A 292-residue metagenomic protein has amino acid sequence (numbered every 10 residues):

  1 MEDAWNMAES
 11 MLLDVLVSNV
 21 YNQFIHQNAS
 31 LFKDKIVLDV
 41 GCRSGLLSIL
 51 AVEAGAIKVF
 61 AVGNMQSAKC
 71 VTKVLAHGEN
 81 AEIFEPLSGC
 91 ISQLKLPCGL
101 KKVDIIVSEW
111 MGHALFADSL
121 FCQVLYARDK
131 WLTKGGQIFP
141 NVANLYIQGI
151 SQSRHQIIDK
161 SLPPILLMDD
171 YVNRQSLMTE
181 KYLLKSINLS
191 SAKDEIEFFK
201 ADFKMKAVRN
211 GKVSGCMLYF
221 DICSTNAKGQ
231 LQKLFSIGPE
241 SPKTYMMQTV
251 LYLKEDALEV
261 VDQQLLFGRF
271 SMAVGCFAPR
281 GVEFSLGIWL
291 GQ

Functional and structural regions predicted by a protein language model:
M1-V40, S44-Q292: Class I SAM-binding transferase module
